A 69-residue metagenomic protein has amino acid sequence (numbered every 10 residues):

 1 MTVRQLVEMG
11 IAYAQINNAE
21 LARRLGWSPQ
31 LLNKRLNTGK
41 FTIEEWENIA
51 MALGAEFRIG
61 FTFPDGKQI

Functional and structural regions predicted by a protein language model:
M1-I16: A short, Lys/Arg-rich alpha-helix, primarily the initiator
Y13, R24, A52: Residues within the alpha-helical elements of helix-turn-helix
E20-A22: Short alpha-helical "recognition helix" segments of helix-turn-helix
G26-F41: Recognition helix of helix-turn-helix/homeodomain-like DNA-binding domains that insert into the DNA major groove
T38-M51: Short, basic-rich loop-to-helix N-cap that marks the start of a DNA-contacting helix
G54-I69: Short C-terminal boundary/hinge segments that cap the last helix of small helical domains
